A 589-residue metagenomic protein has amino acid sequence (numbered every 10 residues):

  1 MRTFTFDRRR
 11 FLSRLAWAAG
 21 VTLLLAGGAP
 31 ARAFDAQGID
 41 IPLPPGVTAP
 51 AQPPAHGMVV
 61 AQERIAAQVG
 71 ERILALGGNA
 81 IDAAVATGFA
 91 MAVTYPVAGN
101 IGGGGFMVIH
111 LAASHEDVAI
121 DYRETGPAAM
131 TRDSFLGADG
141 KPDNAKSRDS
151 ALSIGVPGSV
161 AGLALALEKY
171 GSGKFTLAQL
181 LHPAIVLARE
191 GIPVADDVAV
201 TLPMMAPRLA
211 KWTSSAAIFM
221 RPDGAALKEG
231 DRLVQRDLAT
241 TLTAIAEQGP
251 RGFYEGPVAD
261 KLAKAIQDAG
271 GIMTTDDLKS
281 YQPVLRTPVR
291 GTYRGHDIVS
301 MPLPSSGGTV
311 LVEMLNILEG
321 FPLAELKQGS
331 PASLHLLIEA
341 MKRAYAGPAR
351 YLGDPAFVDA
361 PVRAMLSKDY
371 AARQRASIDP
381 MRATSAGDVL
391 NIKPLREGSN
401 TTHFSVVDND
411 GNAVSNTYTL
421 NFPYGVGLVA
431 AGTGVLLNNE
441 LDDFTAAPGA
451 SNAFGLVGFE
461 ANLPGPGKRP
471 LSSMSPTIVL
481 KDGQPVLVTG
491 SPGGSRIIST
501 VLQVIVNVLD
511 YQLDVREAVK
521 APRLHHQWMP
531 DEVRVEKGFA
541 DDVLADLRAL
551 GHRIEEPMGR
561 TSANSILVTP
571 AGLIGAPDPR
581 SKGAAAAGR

Functional and structural regions predicted by a protein language model:
R8-S13, W17: N-terminal export leaders
A16-G27: Bacterial N-terminal signal peptides
F34-Q68, R72, A80-G249, F253-E255 (+4 more regions): Noncatalytic scaffold domains of N-terminal-nucleophile
T94-A119, I272-T274, A413-K481, Y511 (+1 more regions): Active-site rim segments in enzyme catalytic domains, especially the processed small/beta chain of N-terminal
G99-N100, G104-L111, T402-V406, P476-I478 (+2 more regions): Short beta-strand scaffold segments in enzyme catalytic cores
M220, G320-L420, V429-T433, E440 (+3 more regions): Internal maturation/activation junctions in enzymes
L285, G398-T401, P423, S472-M474: Short, small/polar residue-rich loop motifs at catalytic or cofactor-binding pockets
K468, D510-M558: Extended C-terminal subregions enriched in glycine
